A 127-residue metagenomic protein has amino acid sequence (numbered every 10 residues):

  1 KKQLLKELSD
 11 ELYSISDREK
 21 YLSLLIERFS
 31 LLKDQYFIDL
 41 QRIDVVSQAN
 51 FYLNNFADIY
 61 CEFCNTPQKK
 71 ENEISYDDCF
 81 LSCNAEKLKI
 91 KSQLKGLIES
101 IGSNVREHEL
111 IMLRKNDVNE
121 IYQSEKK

Functional and structural regions predicted by a protein language model:
K1-L31, F37, N72-K127: Extended, charged coiled-coil helical stalks used as long, distance-spanning scaffolds in large assemblies
I26-D58: Short, charged low-complexity linear segments at domain edges
S47-C83: Short coil/loop "hinge" linkers that interrupt or connect long alpha-helical coiled-coils or helical hairpins
